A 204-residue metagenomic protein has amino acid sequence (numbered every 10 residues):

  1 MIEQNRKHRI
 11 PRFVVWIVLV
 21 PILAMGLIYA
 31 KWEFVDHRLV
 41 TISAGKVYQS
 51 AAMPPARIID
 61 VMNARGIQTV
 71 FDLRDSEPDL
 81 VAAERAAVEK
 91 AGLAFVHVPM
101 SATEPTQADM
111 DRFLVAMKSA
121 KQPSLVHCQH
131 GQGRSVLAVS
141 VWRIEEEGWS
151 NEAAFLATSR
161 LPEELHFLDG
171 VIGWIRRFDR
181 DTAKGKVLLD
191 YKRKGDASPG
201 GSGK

Functional and structural regions predicted by a protein language model:
I2-S124, S140-K204: Cys-dependent protein tyrosine phosphatase-like superfamily
C128: Short cysteine clusters
G131: Conserved G/P- and acidic residue-centered "switch" motifs that form tight phosphate/ATP-binding loops in soluble
S135: Ser/Thr-glycine-rich phosphate-binding loops at phosphate-binding pockets of nucleotides, nucleotide cofactors
